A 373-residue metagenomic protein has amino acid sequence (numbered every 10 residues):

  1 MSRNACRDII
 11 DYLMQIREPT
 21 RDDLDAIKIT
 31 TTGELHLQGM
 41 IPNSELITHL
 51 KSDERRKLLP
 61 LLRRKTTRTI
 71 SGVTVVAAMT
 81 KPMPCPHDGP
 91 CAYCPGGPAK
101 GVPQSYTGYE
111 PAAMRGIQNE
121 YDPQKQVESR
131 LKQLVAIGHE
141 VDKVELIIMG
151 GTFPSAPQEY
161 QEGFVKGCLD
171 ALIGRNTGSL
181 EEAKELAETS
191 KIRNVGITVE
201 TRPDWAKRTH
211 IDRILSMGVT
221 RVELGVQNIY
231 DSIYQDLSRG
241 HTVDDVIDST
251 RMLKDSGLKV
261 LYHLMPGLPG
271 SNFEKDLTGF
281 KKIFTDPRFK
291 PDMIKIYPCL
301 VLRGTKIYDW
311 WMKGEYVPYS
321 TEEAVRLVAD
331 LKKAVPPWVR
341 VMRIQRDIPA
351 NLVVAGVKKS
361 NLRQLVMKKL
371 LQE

Functional and structural regions predicted by a protein language model:
M1-Q126, R130-N176, P337: Flexible, acidic/Gly-rich N-terminal and inter-domain linker regions that tether and position cofactor-handling modules
I70-G72, R193, M293, V335: A short, structural micro-pattern
P84, G97-K100, T152, L268 (+2 more regions): Short loop/turn segments at secondary-structure transitions that flank enzyme active sites
H87-D88, V102, P157, R208-T209 (+2 more regions): Short helix/loop capping segments that flank catalytic or ligand/cofactor-binding pockets
Y109-Q126, L146, G150-L261, M265-E322 (+1 more regions): Conserved non-cysteine loop/helix-boundary elements of the Radical SAM core domain that shape
H139, G257, P287, V335-P336: A structural signal for short coil/turn segments at secondary-structure junctions
V144, R303-M312, R340, R346-L352: Short acidic (Asp/Glu) and glycine-rich catalytic loops that position anionic groups and cofactors
Y316-E373: C-terminal accessory regions of radical SAM enzymes
